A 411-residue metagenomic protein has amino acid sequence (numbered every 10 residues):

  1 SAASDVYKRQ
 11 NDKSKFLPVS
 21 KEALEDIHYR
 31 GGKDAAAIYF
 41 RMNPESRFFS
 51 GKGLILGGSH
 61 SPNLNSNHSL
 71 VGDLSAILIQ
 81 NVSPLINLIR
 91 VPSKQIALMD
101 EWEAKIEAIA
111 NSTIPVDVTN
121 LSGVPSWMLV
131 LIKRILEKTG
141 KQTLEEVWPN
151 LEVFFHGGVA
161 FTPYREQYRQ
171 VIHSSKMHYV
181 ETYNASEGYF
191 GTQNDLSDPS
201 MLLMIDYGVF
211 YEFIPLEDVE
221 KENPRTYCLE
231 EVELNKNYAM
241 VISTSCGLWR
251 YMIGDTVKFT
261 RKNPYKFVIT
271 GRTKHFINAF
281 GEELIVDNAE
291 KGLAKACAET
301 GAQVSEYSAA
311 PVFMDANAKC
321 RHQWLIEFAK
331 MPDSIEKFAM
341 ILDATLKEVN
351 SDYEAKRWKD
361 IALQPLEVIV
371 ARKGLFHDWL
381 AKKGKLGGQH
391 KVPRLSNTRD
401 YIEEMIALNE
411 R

Functional and structural regions predicted by a protein language model:
S1, V19-K21, A97-E101: Asp/Glu-centered strand-loop micro-motifs enriched in Gly/Pro and often flanked by an aromatic residue
A2-V6: Short, small-residue-biased leader/transition segments that mark boundaries at the very start of proteins
Y7-K8, Y168: ATP-dependent adenylation/nucleotidyltransferase module used to activate substrates
R9-S69: Conserved adenylate-forming
S69, L74-R411: Active-site glycine/GP-rich loop and adjacent strand/helix microenvironment that borders small-molecule binding pockets
